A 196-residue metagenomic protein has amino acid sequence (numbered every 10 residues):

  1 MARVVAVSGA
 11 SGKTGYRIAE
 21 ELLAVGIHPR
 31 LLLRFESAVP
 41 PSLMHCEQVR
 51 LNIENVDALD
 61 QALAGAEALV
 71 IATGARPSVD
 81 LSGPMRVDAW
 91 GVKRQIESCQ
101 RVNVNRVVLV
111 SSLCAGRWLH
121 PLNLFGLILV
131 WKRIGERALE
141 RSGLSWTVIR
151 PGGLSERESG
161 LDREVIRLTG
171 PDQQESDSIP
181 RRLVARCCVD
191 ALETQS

Functional and structural regions predicted by a protein language model:
A2-I27: N-terminal Rossmann NAD(P)H-binding glycine-rich loop of SDR-like oxidoreductase domains
V4, H28-R30, N105-R106, S145: Residues at the starts of beta-strands that form the adenosine-phosphate
V5, L31, S37-R101, G116: NAD(P)H-binding glycine-rich loop region in Rossmannoid oxidoreductase-like domains and their noncatalytic homologs
Y16, A89, R186: Residues forming the Rossmann-fold NAD(P)(H) cofactor-binding site
A75-T169: Glycine-/Pro-rich loop/turn segments that contact NAD(P) or position catalytic residues in Rossmann-like domains
V92, E175-D190: Substrate-positioning beta->alpha
G152, G170-I179: Short, glycine/charged-rich beta-strand-loop motifs at protein surfaces that mediate ligand recognition and catalysis
A191-S196: Core catalytic loop region at the nicotinamide-binding pocket of NAD(P)H-dependent oxidoreductases
